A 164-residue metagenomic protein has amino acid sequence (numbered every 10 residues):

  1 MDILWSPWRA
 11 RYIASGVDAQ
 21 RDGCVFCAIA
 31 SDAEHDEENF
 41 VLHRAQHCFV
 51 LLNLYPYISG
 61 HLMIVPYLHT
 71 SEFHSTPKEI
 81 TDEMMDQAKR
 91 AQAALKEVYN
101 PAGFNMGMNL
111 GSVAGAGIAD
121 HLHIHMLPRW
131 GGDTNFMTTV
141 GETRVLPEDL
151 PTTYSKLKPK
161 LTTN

Functional and structural regions predicted by a protein language model:
M1-S59, I64: Active-site microenvironments that recognize anionic phosphate/pyrophosphate groups
P7-D18, P128-N164: C-terminal helix-cap and adjacent tail motif
C24, V50, P66, M84 (+2 more regions): Divalent metal-coordination and catalytic microenvironments
P56-Y57, H69-T70, G131: Short, solvent-exposed loop/turn segments at secondary-structure junctions
H61-P66, N105, G115-N135: Histidine-centered divalent-metal-coordination microenvironment in nucleic-acid enzymes
M63-M85, V140-L146: Short histidine-centered catalytic/ligand-binding loop motif
T76-P101, P151-K158: Long, well-ordered alpha-helical scaffolding segments within enzyme catalytic domains, especially pronounced
Y99-S112: A short glycine-rich, hydrophobically flanked beta-strand micro-motif that places a catalytic Asp/Glu for divalent metal
